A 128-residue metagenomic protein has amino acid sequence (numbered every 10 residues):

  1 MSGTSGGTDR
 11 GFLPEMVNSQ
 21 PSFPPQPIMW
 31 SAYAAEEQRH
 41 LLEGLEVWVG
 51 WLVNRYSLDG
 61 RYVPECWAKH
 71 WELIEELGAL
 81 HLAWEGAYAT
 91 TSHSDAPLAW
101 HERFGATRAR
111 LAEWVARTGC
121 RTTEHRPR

Functional and structural regions predicted by a protein language model:
M1-H40: The feature captures two recurrent sequence modes
E15-Q26, E46-Y56, I74-E76: Short, compositionally biased low-complexity segments
F23, L41-G44, G60, L77 (+2 more regions): Intrinsically disordered, low-complexity regions enriched in Ser/Pro/Gly/Gln/His and often acidic
A32, E36-E43, P64-I74, L98: Short, solvent-exposed segments of well-ordered alpha helices
G44, W48-W51, E72-E75, A79 (+2 more regions): Charged, amphipathic alpha-helical oligomerization/scaffolding segments
V53-A87: Amphipathic alpha-helical interaction modules
Y88-S92: Conserved beta-strand-loop-alpha-helix hinge of the TIR/SEFIR fold
H93-R128: Amphipathic alpha-helical binding modules
